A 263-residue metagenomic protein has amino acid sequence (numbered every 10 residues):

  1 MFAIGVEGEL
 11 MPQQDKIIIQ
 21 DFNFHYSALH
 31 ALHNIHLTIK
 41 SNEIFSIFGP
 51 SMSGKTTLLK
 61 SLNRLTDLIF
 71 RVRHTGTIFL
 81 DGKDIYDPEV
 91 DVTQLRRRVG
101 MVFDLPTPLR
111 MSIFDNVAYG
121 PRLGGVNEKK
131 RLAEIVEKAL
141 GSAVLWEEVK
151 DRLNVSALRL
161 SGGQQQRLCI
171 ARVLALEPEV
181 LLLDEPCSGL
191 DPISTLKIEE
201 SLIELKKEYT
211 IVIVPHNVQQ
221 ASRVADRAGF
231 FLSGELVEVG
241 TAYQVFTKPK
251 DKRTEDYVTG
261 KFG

Functional and structural regions predicted by a protein language model:
F48-P50: The feature captures the beta-strand-to-loop junction immediately N-terminal to the Walker
T77-Q94, N154, V245: ABC ATPase NBD Q-loop/coupling interface
G82-D84, K129-D151: Conserved ABC ATPase "signature" region
V155-L160, Q164: Conserved ABC ATPase signature
L181-D184: Catalytic Walker B motif of ABC-type/P-loop ATPase nucleotide-binding domains
T195-K207: Helical segment within the ABC ATPase nucleotide-binding domain
V239-G240: ABC ATPase "signature
